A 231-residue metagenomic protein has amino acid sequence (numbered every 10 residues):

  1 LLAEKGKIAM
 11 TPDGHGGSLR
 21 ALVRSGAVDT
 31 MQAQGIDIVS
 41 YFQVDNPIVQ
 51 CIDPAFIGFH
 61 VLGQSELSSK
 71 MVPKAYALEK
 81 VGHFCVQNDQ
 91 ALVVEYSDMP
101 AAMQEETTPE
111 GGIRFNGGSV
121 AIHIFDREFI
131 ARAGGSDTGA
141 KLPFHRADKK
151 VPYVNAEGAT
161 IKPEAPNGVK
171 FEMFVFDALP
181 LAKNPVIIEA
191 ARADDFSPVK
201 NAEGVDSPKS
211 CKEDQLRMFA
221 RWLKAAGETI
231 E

Functional and structural regions predicted by a protein language model:
L1-I36, K224-E231: Conserved N-terminal catalytic core of the sugar/cofactor nucleotidyltransferase
M31-S40, I48-I52, I57-I230: Catalytic core of tubulin tyrosine ligase-like
V44: Short acidic donor-binding/metal-coordinating loop in glycosyltransferase active sites
